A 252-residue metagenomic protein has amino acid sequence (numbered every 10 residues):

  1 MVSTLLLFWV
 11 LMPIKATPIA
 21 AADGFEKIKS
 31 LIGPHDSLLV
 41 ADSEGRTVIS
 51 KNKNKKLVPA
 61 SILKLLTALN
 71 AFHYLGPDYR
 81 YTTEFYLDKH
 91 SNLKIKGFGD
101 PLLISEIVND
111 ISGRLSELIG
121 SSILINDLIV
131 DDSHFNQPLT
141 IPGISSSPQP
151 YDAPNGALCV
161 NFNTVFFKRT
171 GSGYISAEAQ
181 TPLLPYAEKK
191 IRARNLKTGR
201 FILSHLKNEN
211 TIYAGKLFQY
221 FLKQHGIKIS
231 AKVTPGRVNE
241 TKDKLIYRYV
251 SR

Functional and structural regions predicted by a protein language model:
M1-P18: Gram-negative bacterial Sec-dependent N-terminal signal peptides
W9, T47, K53-K55, P148 (+1 more regions): Homeobox/homeodomain signature
M12, T17, G33, T181-L184 (+1 more regions): Intrinsic-disorder/low-complexity coil detector
I14-K56, L75-Y81, R114-S122: Beta-lactamase-like hydrolase cores
G24-E26, H73-R252: Conserved serine DD-peptidase/penicillin-binding transpeptidase domain and beta-lactam-recognizing active-site
H35-S37, I62, N92: A common structural microfeature
K55-P59, H205-L206: A short N-terminal beta->alpha junction/helix N-cap motif
L57-A71: Active/ligand-binding-proximal structured segments within catalytic/core domains that scaffold catalytic residues
